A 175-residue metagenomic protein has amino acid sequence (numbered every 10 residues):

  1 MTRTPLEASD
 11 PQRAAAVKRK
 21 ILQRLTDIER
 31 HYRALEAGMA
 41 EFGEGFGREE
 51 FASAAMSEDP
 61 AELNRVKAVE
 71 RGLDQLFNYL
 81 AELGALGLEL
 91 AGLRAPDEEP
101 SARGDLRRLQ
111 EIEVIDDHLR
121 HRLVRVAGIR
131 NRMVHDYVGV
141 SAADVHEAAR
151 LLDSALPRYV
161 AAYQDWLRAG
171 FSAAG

Functional and structural regions predicted by a protein language model:
T2-G175: Solvent-exposed interaction patches of small proteins and small membrane subunits
